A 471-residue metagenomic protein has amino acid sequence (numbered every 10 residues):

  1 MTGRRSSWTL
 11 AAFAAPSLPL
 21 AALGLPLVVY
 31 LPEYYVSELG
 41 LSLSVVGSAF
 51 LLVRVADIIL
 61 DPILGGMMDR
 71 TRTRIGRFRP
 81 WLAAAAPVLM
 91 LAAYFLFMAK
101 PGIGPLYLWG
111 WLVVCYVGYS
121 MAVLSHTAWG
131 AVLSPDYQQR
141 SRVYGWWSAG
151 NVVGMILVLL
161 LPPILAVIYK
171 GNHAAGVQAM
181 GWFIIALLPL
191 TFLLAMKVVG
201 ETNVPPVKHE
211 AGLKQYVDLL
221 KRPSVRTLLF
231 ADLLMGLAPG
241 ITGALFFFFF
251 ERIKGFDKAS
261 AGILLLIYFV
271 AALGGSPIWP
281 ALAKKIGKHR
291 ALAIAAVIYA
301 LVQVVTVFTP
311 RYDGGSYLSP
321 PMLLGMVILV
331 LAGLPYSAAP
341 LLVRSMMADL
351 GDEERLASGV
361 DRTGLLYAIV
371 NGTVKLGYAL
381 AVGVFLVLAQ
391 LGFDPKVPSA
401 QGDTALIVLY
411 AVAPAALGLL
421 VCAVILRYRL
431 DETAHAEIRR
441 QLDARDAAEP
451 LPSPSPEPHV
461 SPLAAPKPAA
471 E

Functional and structural regions predicted by a protein language model:
M1-P456, V460-E471: Membrane-embedded alpha-helical bundles of multi-pass transporters/translocases, especially carrier/permease families
